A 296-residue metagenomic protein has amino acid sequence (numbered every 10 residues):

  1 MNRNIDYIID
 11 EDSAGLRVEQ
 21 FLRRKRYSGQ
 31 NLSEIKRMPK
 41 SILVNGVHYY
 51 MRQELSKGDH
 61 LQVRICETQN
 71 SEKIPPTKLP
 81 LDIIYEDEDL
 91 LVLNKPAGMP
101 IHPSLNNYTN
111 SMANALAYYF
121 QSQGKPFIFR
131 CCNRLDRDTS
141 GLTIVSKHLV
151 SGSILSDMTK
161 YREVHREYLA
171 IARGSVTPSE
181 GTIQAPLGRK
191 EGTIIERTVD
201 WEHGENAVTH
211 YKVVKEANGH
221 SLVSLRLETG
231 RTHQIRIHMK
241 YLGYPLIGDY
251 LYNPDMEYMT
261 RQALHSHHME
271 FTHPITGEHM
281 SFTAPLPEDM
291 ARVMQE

Functional and structural regions predicted by a protein language model:
M1-T182, G188, D289-V293: RNA pseudouridine synthases
N45, H102-P103, S146, R197-T198 (+2 more regions): Thr-Gly-centered strand-to-loop micro-motif
Y50-E54, S224, R261: Short, surface-exposed secondary-structure edge patches
R64-C66, E191-I195, N206, D249-D255: Short Pro/Gly-enriched beta-strand edge/turn motifs at strand-loop
I83, A172, H210-V213, L246: Conserved hydrophobic positions within beta-strands
T109, H165-R173, Y241-M256: Flexible glycine-rich active-site/ligand-binding loops centered on an Asp-His dyad
K125-S156, H165, L169, Q184-L242 (+1 more regions): The conserved catalytic core of RNA pseudouridine synthases
I247-P274: RNA substrate-recognition surfaces in RNA-acting enzymes
